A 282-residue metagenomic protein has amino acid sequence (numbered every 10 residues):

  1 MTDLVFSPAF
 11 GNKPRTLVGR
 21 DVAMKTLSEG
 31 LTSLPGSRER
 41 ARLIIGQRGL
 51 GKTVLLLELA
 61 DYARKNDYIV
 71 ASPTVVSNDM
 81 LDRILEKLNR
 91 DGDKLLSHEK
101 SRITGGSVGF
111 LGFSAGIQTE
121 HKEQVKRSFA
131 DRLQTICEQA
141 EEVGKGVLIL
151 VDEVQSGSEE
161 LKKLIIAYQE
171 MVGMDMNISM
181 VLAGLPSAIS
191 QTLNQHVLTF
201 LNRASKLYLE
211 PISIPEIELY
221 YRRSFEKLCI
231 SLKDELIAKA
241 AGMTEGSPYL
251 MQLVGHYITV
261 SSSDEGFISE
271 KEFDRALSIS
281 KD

Functional and structural regions predicted by a protein language model:
M1-R42, E86, R90: A short, basic N-terminal segment
R20, T53, S247: Short, conserved phosphate/pyrophosphate- and ester-handling motifs at nucleotide-, phospho-/glycolipid
S37-E58: Walker A/P-loop nucleotide-binding motif
L43, L57-D79: Conserved catalytic segments around the Walker B and adjacent sensor/switch elements of P-loop NTPase domains
R64-V70, M80-Q118: Conserved NTP-binding/hydrolysis module of P-loop NTPases
K122-S187, N194-V197: Conserved Walker B catalytic segment
S205-E216: Conserved AAA+ ATPase "SRH/arginine-finger" region at the nucleotide-binding site
R223-D282: Amphipathic alpha-helical "lid/sensor" segments that cap RecA-like P-loop NTPase cores
